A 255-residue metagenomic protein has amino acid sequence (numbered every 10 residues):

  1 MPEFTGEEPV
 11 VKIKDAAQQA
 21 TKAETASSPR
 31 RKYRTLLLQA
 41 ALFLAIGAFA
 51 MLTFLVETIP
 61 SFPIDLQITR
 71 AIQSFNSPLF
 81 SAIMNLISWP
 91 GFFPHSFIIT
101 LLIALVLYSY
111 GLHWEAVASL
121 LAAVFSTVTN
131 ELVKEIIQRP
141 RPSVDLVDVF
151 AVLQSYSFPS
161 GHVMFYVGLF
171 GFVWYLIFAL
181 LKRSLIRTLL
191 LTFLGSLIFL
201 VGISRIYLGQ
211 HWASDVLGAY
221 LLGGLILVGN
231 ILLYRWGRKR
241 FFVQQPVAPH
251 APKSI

Functional and structural regions predicted by a protein language model:
P2-E3, L146-I255: Membrane-embedded catalytic cores of phosphoryl/pyrophosphoryl-handling enzymes
P2-H95, I99, E135-L153: N-terminal transmembrane-helix/juxtamembrane module of multi-pass inner/ER membrane proteins
L36-A40, F97, A116-L121, T188-G195 (+2 more regions): Hydrophobic alpha-helical transmembrane segments
L36-Q39, T100, L105-T129: Interfacial segments of alpha-helical transmembrane regions
A48, V124-T129, S196-R205: Aromatic-anchored segments of alpha-helical transmembrane domains
L79-F80, G111-A116, S143, R183-L189: Membrane-helix interface segments
G91-G111, V167-V173, I177: Hydrophobic alpha-helical transmembrane segments
A123-R141: Transmembrane alpha-helix/helix-exit interface in multi-pass inner-membrane proteins
